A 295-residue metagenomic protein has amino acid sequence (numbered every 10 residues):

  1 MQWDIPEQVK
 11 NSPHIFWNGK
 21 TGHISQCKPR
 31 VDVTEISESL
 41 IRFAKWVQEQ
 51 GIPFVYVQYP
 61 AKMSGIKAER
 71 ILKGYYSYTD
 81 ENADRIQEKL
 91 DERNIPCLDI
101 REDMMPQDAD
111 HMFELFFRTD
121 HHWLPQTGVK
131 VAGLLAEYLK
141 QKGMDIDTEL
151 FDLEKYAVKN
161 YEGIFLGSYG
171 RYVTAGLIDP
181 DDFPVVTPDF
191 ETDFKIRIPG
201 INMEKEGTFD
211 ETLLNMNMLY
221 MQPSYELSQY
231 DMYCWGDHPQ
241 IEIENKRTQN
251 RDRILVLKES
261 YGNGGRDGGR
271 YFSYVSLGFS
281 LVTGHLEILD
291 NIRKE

Functional and structural regions predicted by a protein language model:
M1-E295: Extracellular glycan-modifying ectodomains
